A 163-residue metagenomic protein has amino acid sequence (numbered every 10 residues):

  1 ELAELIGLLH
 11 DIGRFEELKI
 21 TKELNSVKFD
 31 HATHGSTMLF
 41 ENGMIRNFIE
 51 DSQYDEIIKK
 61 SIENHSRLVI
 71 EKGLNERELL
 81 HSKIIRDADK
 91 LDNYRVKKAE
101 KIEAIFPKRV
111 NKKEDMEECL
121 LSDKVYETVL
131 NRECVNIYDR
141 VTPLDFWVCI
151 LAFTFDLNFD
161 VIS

Functional and structural regions predicted by a protein language model:
E1, L9, R67-L68, K72-S163: Divalent metal-dependent phosphate-bond-processing catalytic cores, especially two-metal-ion Mg2+/Mn2+ enzymes that act
E1-L5, I45-E63, R77-I84: Acidic/histidine metal-binding catalytic segments
L2-V27, G35, L39, I57-L68: His-Asp-centered metal-binding catalytic motifs of divalent-metal-dependent phosphohydrolases/nucleases
E17-T21, M44, C134: Short, flexible helix-adjacent loops and helix caps
K22-D30, R46-E50: Short coil/turn segments at secondary-structure boundaries
T33-H34, H81: Structured all-alpha helical bundle cores of eukaryotic regulatory proteins
T37-M44, F153: Short glycine/serine- and small hydrophobic-enriched flexible loop segments
E41-N47, H65-G73: Short acidic (Asp/Glu) patches
